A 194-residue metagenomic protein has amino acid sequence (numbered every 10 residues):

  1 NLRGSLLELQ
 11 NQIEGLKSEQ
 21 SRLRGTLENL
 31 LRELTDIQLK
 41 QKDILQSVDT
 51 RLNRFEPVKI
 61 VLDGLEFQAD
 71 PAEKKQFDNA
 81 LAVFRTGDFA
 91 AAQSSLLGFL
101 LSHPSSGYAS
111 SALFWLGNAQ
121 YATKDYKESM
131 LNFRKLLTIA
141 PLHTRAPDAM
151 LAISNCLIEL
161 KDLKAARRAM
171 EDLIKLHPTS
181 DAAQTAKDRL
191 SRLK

Functional and structural regions predicted by a protein language model:
N1-N53: Alpha-helical, heptad-rich or low-complexity scaffold/stalk segments that mediate oligomerization or tethering
L39, S102-Y108, I139-R145, I174-Q184: Short solvent-exposed coil/turn linkers within tandem alpha-helical repeat scaffolds
